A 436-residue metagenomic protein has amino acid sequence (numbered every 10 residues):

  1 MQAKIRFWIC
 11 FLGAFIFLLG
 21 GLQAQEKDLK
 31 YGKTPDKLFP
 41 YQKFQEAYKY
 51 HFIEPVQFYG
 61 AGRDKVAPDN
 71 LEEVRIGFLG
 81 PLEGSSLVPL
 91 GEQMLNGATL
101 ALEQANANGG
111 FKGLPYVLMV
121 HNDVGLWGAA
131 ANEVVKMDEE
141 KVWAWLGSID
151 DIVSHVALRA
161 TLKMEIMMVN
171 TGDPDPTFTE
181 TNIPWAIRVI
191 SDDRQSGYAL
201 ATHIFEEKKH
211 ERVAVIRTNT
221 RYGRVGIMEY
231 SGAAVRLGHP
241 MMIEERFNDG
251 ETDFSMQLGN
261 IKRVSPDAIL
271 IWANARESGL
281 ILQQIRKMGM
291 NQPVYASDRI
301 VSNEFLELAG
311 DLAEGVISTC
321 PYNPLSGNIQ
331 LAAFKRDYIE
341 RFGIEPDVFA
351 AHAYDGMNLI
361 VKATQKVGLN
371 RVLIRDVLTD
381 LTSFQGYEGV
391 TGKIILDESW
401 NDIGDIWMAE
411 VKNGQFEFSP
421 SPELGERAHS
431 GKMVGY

Functional and structural regions predicted by a protein language model:
M1-I5: N-terminal secretory signal peptides that target proteins for export/translocation
W8, L12-G13, L22-Y436: Extracytosolic ligand-binding ectodomains
I16-F17: Hydrophobic core
